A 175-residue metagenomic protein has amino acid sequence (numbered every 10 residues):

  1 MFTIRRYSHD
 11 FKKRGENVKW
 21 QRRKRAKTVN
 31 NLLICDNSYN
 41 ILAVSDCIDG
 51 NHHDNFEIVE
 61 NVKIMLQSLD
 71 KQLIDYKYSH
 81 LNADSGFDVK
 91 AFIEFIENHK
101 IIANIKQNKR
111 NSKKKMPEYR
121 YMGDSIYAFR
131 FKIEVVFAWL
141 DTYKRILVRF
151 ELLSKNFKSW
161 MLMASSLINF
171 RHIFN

Functional and structural regions predicted by a protein language model:
M1-I102, Q107-N108, A164-S165: Polybasic low-complexity intrinsically disordered regions
Q21-K24, F150-K158: Structural motif
A43-D49, E151-S154, N175: Short alpha-helical "patches" and their helix-cap loops
D75-L81, S85-L153: Helix-centered, glycine/charged polyanion-binding patches within enzymatic domains that contact phosphate-containing
S159-N175: Charged phosphate-binding loop/patch that engages nucleotide di/tri-phosphates or the phosphate backbone of nucleic
